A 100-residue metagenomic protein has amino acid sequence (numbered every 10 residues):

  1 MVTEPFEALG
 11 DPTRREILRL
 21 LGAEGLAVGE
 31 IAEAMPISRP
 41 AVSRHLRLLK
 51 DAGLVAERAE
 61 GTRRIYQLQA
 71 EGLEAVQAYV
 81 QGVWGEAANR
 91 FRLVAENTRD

Functional and structural regions predicted by a protein language model:
M1, E74-D100: Amphipathic alpha-helical dimerization/coiled-coil segments that flank or bridge DNA-binding/regulatory modules
V2-A8, P40, E57, G85 (+1 more regions): Catalytic cores of transferase enzymes with a strong primary signal for eukaryotic protein kinases
V2-S38, R63-E74: N-terminal helix-turn-helix DNA-binding core of bacterial DNA-binding proteins
L9-P12, L49, E71, Y79-E86: Residue-level signal for short amphipathic helical patches enriched in basic/charged and nearby hydrophobic residues
E16, R47, N89: Active-site phosphate/pyrophosphate-handling residues
E33, R44, K50-D51: Alpha-helical residues within the helix-turn-helix
K50-G61, Q67: Beta-hairpin "wing" of winged helix-turn-helix
